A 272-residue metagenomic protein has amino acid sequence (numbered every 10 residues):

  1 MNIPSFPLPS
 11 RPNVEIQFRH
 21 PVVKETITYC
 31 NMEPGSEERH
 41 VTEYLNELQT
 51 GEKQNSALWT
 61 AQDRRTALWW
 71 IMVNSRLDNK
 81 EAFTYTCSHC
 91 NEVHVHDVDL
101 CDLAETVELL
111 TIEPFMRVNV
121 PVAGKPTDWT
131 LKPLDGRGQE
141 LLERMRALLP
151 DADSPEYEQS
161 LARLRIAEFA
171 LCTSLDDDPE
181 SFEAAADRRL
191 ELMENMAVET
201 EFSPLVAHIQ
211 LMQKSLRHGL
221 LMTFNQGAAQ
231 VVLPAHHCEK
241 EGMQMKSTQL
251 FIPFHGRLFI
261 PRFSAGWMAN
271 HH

Functional and structural regions predicted by a protein language model:
M1-H272: Long C-terminal interaction/binding lobes of large macromolecular proteins
